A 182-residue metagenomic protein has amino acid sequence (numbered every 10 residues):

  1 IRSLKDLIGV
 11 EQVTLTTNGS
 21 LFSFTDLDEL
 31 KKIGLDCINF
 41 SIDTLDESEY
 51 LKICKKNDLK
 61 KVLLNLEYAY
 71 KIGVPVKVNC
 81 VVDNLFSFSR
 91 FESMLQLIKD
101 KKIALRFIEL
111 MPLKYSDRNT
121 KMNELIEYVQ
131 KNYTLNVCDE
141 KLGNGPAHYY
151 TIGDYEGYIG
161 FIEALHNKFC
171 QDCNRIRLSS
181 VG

Functional and structural regions predicted by a protein language model:
I1-A104: Radical SAM/AdoMet-radical enzyme domain recognition
V82-F86, E109-K114: Glycine-rich beta-alpha junction loops
S93-D100, L110-V181: Auxiliary Fe-S-binding modules of radical SAM enzymes
L105, G182: Residue-level signature of catalytic and energy-coupling elements of molecular machines, predominantly ATP/GTP-dependent
